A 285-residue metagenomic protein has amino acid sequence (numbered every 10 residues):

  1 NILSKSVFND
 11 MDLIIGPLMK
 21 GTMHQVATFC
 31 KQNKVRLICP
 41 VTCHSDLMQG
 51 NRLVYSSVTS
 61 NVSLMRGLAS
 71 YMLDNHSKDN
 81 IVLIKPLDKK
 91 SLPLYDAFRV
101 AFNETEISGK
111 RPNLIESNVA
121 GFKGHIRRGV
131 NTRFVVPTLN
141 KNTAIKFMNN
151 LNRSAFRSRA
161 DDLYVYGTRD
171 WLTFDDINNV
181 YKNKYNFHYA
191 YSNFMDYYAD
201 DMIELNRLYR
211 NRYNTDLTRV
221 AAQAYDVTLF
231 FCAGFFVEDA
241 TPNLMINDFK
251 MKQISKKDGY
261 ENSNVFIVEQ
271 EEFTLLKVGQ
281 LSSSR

Functional and structural regions predicted by a protein language model:
N1, V41-C43, V58-L64, K85-L94 (+3 more regions): Hinge/beta->alpha junction and helix N-cap segments in small-molecule ligand-binding domains
I2-D12, G121-G129: Short, well-structured alpha-helical segments in soluble
N9-M19, I38-P40, N80-P86, V130-F147 (+2 more regions): Periplasmic-binding protein-like
I15-S77, V82-I84, K89-L94, F98 (+1 more regions): Extracytoplasmic ligand/sensor domains, especially the bilobed periplasmic-binding protein
M48-R52, N118-K123, W171-K184: Glycine-rich, charge-decorated loop segments at or immediately adjacent to ligand/cofactor-binding or catalytic sites
A97-S108: Short helix-loop-beta junction
M148-Q223: Extracellular/periplasmic periplasmic-binding protein-like sensory domains
N214-Y225, L229-Q280: Segments of small-molecule ligand-sensing domains
